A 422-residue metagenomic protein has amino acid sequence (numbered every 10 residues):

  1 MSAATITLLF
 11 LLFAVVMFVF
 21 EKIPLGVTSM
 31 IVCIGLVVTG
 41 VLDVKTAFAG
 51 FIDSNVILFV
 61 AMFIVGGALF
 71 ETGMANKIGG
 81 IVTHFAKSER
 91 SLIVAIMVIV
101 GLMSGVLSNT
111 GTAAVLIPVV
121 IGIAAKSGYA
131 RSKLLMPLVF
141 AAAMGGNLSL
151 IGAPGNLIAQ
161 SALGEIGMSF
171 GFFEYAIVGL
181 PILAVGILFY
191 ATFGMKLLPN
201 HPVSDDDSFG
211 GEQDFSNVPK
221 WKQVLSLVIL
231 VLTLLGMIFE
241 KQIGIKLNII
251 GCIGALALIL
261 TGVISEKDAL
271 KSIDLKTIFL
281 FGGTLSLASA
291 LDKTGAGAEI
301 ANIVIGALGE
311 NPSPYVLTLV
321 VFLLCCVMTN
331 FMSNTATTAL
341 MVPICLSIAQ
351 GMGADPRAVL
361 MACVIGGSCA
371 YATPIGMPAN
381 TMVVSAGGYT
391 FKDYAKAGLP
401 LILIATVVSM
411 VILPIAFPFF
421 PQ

Functional and structural regions predicted by a protein language model:
M1-V60, I64, I177-N302, T318 (+3 more regions): Hydrophobic transmembrane alpha-helices of multi-pass small-molecule transporters
I6, S91, K126-F140, G146-I158 (+2 more regions): Juxtamembrane and boundary regions of transmembrane helices in multi-pass small-molecule transporters and channels
A14-I23, I99-N109, F140-I151, G236-Q242 (+2 more regions): Transmembrane alpha-helix interface/packing and boundary motifs in multi-pass membrane proteins, characterized by
V27, I34, V38-A130, S272-T277 (+1 more regions): Membrane-embedded alpha-helical segments and adjacent helix-loop junctions characteristic of multi-pass solute
V27-V32, N109-I117, M136-P137, L148-G152 (+4 more regions): Hydrophobic alpha-helical membrane segments of integral membrane proteins
S29, V60, M97, P118 (+7 more regions): Residue-level recognition of transmembrane alpha-helices in multi-pass small-molecule transporters/permeases
V44, R90, R131, F172 (+4 more regions): Alpha-helix N-cap/start motif
